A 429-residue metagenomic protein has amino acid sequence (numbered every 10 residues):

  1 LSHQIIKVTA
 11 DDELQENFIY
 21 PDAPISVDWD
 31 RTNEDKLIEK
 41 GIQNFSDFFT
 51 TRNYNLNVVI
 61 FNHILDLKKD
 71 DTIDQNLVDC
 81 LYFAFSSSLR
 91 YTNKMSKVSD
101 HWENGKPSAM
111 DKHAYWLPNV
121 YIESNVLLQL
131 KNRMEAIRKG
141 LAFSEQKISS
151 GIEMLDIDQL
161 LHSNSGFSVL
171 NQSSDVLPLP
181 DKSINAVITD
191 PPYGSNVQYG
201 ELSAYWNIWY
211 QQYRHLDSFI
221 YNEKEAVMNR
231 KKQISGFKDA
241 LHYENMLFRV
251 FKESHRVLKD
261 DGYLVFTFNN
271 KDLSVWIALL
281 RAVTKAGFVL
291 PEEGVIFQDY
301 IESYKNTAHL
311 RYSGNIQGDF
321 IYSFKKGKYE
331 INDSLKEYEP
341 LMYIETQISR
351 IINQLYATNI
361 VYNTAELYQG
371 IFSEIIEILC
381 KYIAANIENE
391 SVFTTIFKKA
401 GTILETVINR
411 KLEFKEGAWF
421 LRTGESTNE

Functional and structural regions predicted by a protein language model:
L1-P180, Y199-G236, V250, S274-V275 (+8 more regions): Nucleic-acid modification enzymes, centered on SAM-dependent nucleic-acid methyltransferases
V187-I188: Hydrophobic beta-strand segment of the Class I
P192: Conserved SAM-binding loop
N207, E244-D260, R281-A286: A short glycine-rich, Lys/Arg-flanked "PGG" loop and its adjoining helix->strand segment in the class I
Q212-L216, E253, L258-L264: Short glycine-dipeptide loop
T267: A cross-family glycoside hydrolase active-site/sugar-binding cleft signature
